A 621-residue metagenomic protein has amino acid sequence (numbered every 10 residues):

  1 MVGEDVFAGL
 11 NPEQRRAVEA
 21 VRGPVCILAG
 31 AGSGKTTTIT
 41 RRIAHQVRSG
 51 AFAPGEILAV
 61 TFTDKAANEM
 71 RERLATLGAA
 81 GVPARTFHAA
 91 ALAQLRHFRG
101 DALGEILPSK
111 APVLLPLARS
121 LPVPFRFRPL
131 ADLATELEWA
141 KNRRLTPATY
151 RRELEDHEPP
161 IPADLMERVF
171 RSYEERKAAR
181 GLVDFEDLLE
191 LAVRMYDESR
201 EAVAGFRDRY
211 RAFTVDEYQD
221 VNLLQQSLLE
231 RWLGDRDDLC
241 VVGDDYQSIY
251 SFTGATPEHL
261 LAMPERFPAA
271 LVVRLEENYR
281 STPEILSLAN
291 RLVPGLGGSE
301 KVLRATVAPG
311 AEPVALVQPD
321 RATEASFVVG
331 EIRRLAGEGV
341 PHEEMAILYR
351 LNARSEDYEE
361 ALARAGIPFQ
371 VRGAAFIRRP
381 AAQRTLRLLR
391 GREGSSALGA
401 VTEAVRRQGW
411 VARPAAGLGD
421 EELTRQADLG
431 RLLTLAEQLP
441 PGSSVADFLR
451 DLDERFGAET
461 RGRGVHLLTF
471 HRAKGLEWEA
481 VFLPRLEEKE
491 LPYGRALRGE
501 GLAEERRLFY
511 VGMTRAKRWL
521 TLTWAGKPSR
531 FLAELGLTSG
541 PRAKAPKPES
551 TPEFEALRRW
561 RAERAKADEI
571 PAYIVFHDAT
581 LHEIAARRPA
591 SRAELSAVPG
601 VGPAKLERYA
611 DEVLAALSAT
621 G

Functional and structural regions predicted by a protein language model:
M1-D5, R22-G23, S33, A44-Y196 (+8 more regions): A basic/glycine-biased coupling hinge at the interface between accessory DNA-binding modules
V6-R22: N-terminal pre-P-loop "Q-motif" helix
I27, S33-I43, P54, F98 (+5 more regions): Helicase P-loop NTPase motor core
E138, A562-A590, A604-A619: Amphipathic, charged-and-aliphatic alpha-helical interface segments that function as noncatalytic docking
P159, S355-I367, F376-P541: Conserved helicase C-terminal RecA-like lobe
D208-L223, C240-V241: SF2 helicase catalytic motif II
L223-D237, E258-A262: Short, conserved "post-DEAD/DEAH" coupling segment immediately C-terminal to helicase motif II within the SF2/RecA-like
P599-G602: Small-residue hinge/turn detector
